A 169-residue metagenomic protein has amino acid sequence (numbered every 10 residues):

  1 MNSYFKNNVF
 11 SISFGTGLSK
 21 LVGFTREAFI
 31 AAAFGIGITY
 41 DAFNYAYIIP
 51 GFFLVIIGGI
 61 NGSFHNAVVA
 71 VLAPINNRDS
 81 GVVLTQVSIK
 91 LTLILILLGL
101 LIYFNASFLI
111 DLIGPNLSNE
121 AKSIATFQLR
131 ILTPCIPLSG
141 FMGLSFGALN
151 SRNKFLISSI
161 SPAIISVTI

Functional and structural regions predicted by a protein language model:
M1-I169: Membrane-embedded alpha-helical bundles of multi-pass transporters/translocases, especially carrier/permease families
